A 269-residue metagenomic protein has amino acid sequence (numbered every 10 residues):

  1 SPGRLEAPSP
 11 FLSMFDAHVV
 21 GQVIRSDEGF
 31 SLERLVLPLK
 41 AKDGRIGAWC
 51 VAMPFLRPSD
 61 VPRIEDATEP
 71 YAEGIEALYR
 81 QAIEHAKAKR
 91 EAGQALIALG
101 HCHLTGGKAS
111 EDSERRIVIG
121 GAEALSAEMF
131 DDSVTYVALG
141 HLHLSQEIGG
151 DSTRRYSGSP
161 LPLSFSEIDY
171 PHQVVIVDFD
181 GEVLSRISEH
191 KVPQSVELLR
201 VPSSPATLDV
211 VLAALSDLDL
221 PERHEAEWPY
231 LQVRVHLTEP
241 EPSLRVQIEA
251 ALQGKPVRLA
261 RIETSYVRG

Functional and structural regions predicted by a protein language model:
S1, F55, H101-C102, G140-L142 (+3 more regions): Active-site metal-binding loops of divalent metal-dependent hydrolases
F11-G21, L104-V183: Conserved beta-sheet core of the metallophosphoesterase superfamily
M14-G121, S157: Conserved catalytic scaffold of divalent metal-dependent phosphoesterases
H18, W49, T153, R186 (+1 more regions): Conserved beta-strand segments of alpha/beta enzyme cores
V20, V51, I97, Y136-A138 (+3 more regions): Hydrophobic/aromatic beta-strand patches that form the interior of the parallel beta-sheet core in alpha/beta enzyme
R45-G47, A92-A95, V134, L184 (+1 more regions): A general structural motif
E91, E128-S133, E225, Q253: Short, conserved loop/helix-junction motifs that constitute active-site signature segments in enzyme catalytic cores
F179-G269: Accessory, non-catalytic peripheral segments of nucleic-acid enzymes
